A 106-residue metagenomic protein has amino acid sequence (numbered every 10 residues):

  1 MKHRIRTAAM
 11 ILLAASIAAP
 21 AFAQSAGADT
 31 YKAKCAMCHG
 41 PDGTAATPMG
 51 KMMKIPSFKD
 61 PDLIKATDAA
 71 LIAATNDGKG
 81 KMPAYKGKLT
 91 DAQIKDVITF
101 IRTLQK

Functional and structural regions predicted by a protein language model:
M1-Q24, I101-K106: Post-cleavage N-terminal segment of exported redox proteins
A15-T30, A46, I64, A70: Electrostatic cytochrome c docking/interface patches
A28-K54, D77-K81, T103-K106: Periplasmic/extracellular electron-transfer cofactor-ligation site, primarily the c-type cytochrome heme-c attachment
P56-A69, Y85-Q93: Electron-transfer interface patches adjacent to heme c in soluble/periplasmic c-type cytochromes and di-/multiheme
I64-G80: Short Fe-S-cluster ligation motifs
A74-T75, K86-K106: C-terminal capping alpha-helices of c-type cytochrome domains
